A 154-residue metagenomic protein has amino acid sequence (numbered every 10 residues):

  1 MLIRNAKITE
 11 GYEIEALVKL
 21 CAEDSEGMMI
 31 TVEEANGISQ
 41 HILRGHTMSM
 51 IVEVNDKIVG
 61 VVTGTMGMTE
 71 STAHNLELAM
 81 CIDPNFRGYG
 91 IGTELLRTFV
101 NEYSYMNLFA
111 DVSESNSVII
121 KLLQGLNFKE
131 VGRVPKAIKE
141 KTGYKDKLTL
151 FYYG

Functional and structural regions predicted by a protein language model:
M1-A16: A short beta-loop-alpha structural element at the N-terminal edge of CoA-dependent acyl/N-acetyltransferase catalytic
I8, D24-D83, Y153: Acetyl-CoA-dependent GNAT
T47, K145-L150: Short hydrophobic/aromatic beta-strand or adjacent loop that forms the aromatic wall/cage of a ligand/substrate-binding
I58, V62, N107-A110, S115: Central antiparallel beta-sheet cores of small beta-barrel/beta-sandwich binding domains
L76-E77, V118-E130, P135: Conserved N-terminal glycine/acidic-rich loop preference
I82, G88-E102, K121, G125: Conserved acetyl-CoA-binding loop-helix of GNAT-fold acetyltransferases
R87, A110-K121: Conserved beta-strand-loop-alpha-helix junction that forms the acyl-donor binding cleft
F109-V112, N127-D146: Conserved catalytic-core motifs of GNAT/GCN5-like acyltransferases
